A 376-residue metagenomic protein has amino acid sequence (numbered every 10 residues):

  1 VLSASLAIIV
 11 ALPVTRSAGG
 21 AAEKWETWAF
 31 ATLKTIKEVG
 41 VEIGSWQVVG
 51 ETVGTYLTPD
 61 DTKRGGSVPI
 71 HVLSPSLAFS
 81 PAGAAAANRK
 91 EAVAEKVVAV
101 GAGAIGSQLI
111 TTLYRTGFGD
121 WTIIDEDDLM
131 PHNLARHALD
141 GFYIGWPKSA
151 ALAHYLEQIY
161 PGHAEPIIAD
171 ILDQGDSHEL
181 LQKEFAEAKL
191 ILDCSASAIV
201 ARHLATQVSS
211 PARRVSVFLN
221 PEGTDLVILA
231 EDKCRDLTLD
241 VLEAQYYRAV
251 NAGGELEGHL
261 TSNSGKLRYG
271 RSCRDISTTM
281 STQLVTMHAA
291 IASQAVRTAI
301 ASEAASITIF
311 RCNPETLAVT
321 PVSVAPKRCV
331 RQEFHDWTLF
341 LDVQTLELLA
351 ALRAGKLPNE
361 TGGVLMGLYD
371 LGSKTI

Functional and structural regions predicted by a protein language model:
V1-E95: Glycine/serine-rich phosphate-binding loop and adjoining beta1-alpha1 elements at the start of nucleotide-handling
S3-I8, K189-L190, A212: Conserved acidic residues
A85-D128: Glycine-rich adenosine-cofactor-binding loop
E126-H163: Glycine-rich phosphate-binding loop and adjoining beta1-alpha1-beta2 segment of Rossmann-like nucleotide-binding folds
A153-A188, S195-S197: A structured beta-alpha segment of the ubiquitous adenosine-cofactor-binding alpha/beta core
L190-E231: ADP-ribose/adenylate-binding Rossmann-like module
L219-E315: Adenosine-phosphate binding glycine-rich loop
T320-I376: Conserved beta-strand-loop surface patch within small alpha/beta domains used for substrate/adaptor or ligand engagement
